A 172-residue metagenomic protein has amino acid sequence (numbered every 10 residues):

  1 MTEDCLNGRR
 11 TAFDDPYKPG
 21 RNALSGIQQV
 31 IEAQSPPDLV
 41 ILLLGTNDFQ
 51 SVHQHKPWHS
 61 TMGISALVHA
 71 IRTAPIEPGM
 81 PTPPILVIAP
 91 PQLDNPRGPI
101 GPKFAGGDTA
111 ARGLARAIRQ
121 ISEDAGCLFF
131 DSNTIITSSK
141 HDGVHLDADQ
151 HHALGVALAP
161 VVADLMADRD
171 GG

Functional and structural regions predicted by a protein language model:
M1-F13: A short beta-strand-loop structural module common to alpha/beta enzyme folds
T11-N22: Structural motif
G20-G172: Alpha-helical cap/lid subdomain in secreted, periplasmic, or secretory-pathway luminal O-acyl-processing enzymes
